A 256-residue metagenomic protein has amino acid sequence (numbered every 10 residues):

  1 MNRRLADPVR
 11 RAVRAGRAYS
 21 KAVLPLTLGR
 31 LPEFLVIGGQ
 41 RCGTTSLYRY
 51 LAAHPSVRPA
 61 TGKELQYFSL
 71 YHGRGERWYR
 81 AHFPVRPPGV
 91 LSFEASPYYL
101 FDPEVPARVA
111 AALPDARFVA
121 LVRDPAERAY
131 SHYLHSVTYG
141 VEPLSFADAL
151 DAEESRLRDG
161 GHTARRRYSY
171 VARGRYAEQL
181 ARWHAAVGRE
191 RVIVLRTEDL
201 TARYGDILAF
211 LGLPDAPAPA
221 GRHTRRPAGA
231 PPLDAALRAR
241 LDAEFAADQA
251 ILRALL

Functional and structural regions predicted by a protein language model:
M1-L100, A111-A112, A116, L121 (+1 more regions): PAPS-dependent sulfotransferase catalytic core
G29-R30, I37-Q40, F68, Y98-D102 (+3 more regions): Aromatic-acidic/polar surface patches that form glycan- and anion
Y48-A52, S69, R80, A110 (+6 more regions): Non-transmembrane alpha-helical segments in soluble domains of secreted/periplasmic/extracellular proteins
P55, F83, L113, V187 (+3 more regions): A broad structural signal for alpha-helix termini and local helix breaks/kinks
G62, A177-I251: The conserved 3'-phosphoadenosine-5'-phosphosulfate
G73-V85, G140-D206, D242-E244: PAPS-dependent sulfotransferase catalytic domain
P97, R158-A172, T224-A239: Surface-exposed cleft-lining segments at the edges of enzyme active sites
V105-R108: A short acidic, amphipathic alpha-helical/loop segment
